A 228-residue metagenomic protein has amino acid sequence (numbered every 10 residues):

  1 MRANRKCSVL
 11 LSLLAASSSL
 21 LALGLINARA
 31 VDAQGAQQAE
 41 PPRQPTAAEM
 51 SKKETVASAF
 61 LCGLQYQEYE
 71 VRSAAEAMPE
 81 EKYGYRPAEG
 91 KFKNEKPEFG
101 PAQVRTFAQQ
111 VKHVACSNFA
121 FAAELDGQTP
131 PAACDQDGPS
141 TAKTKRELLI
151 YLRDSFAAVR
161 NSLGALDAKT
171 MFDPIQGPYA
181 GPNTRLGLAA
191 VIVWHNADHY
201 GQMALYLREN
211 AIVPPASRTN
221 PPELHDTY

Functional and structural regions predicted by a protein language model:
M1-S8: N-terminal secretory signal peptides that target proteins for export/translocation
L11-N27: Bacterial N-terminal signal peptides
A22-Q38: Signal peptide processing junction and immediate N-terminal pro/mature segment of secreted/exported proteins
A33-A39, A47-M50, V71: Intrinsically disordered, low-complexity terminal tails/loops enriched in metal-binding residues
P42-P45, A57, L61, Q65-R72 (+2 more regions): Short, contiguous alpha-helical
E70, A74-A75, A122, A158 (+1 more regions): Well-ordered alpha-helical scaffold segments within catalytic/enzyme domains
P79-Y83, D126, G164, A168-M171: Short, flexible helix-adjacent loops and helix caps
S140-Q176, T184-D198: Acidic/histidine-rich alpha-helical segments that form the ligand environment of transition-metal centers
